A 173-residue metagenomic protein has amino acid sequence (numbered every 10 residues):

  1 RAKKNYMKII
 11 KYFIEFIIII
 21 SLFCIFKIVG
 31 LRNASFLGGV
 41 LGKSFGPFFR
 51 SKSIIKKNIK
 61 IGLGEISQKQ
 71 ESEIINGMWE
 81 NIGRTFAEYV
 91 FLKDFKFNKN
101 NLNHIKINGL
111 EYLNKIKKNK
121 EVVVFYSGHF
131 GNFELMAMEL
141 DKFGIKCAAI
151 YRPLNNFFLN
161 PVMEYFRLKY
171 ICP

Functional and structural regions predicted by a protein language model:
K4-S127, N160-Y165: Membrane-anchoring hydrophobic helices of lipid-metabolizing enzymes
N119-P173: Catalytic core of membrane glycerolipid acyltransferases/transacylases, capturing the structured, soluble-facing
